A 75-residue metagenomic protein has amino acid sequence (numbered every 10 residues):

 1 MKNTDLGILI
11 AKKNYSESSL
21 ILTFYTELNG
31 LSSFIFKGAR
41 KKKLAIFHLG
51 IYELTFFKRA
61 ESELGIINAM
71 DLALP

Functional and structural regions predicted by a protein language model:
M1-P75: A surface-exposed, charged beta-strand/loop segment in the N-terminal or early-internal portion of soluble proteins
